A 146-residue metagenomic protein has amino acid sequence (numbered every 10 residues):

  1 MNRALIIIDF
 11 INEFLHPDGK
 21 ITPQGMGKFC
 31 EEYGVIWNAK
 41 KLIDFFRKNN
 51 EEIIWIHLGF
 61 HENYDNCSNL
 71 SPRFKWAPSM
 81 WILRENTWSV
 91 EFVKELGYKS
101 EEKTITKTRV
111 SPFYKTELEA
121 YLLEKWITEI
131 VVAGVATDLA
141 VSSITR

Functional and structural regions predicted by a protein language model:
M1-K99: Active-site acidic carboxylates
F10-E13, K107, L139: Generic detector of well-ordered alpha-helical packing
L58, V135-T137: Cofactor-binding loop segments of dinucleotide-utilizing enzymes, especially the Rossmann-like FAD- and NAD(P)+-binding
Y64, Y114-K115, A140: Short secondary-structure boundary/hinge segments and terminal tails
E85-G134: Internal catalytic-core helix/loop-beta-alpha segment that presents or stabilizes conserved functional determinants
T137-I144: Short glycine/serine/threonine-rich phosphate/pyrophosphate-binding segments that cradle anionic phosphate groups
